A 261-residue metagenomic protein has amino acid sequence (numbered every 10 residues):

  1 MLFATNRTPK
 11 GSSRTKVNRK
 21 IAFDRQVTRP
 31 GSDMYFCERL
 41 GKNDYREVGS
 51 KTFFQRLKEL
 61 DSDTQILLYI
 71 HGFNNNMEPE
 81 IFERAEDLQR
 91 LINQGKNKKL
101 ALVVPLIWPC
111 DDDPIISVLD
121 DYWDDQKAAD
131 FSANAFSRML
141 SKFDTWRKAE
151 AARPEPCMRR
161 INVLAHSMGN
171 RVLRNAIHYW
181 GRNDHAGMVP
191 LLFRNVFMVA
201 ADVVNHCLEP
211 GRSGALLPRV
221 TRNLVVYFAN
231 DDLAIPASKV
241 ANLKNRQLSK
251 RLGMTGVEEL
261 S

Functional and structural regions predicted by a protein language model:
M1-V48, L60, N74-N75, E86 (+2 more regions): Lipolytic serine-hydrolase domain surface
F53-S62: Short beta-strand-to-loop junctions in surface cap/lid or active-site-entrance loops
T64-G72: Short beta-strand element of the alpha/beta-hydrolase
G72-M77, N170: Gly/Ser/Thr-rich loops at beta-strand to alpha-helix junctions that form or flank small-molecule/cofactor-binding
P79-Q89: "Short basic amphipathic alpha-helical interaction patches in structured regions
N93: Short edge-strand/loop segments of extracellular domains
F136, A165-G169, L173: Gly/Ala-rich beta-loop-alpha elbow adjacent to hydrolase catalytic centers
